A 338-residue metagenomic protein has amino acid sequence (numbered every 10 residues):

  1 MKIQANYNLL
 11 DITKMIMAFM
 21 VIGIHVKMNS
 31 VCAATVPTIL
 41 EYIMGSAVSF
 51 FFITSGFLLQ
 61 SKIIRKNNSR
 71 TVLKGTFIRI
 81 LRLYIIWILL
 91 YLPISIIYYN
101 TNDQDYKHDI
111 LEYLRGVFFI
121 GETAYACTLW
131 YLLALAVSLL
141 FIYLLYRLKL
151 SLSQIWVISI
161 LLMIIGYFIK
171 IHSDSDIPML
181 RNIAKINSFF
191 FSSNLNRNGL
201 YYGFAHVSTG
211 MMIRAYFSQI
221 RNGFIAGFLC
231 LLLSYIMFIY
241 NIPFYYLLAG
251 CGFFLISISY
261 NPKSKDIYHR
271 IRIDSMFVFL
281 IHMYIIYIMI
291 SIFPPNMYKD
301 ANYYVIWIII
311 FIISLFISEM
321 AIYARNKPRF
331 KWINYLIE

Functional and structural regions predicted by a protein language model:
M1-E338: Alpha-helical transmembrane segments and their immediate juxtamembrane cytosolic regions
